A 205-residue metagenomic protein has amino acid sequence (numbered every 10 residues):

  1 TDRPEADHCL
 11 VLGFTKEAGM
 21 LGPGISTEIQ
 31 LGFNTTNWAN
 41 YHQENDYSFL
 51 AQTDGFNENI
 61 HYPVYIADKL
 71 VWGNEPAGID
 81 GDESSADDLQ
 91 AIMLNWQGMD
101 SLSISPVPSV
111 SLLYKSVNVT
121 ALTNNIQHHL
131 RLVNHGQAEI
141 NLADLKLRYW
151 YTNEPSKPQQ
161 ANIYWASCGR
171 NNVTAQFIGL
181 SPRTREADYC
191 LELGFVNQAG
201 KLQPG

Functional and structural regions predicted by a protein language model:
T1, N141-T152: Surface-exposed beta-strand/loop patches in extracellular or lumenal glycoproteins
T1, R131-Q137, N153: Asparagine-centered strand-capping/turn motif at beta-strand->loop junctions
T1-V11, N153-L191: A surface/secretory-pathway sequence property marking extracellular, secreted, or lumenal proteins enriched
T15-M20, V117, L180-S181, V196-K201: Beta-strand-rich interaction surfaces with strong enrichment in secreted/lumenal proteins
M20-G32, K201-G205: Short Pro-Gly-centered flexible turn/kink motifs
E28-W96: Terminal connector regions
A39, L122, Q137-L142, P155-P158 (+1 more regions): A short beta-turn/strand-edge loop motif at beta-sheet boundaries
T120-H129: Short, solvent-exposed loop/turn segments enriched in Ser/Thr/Gly
